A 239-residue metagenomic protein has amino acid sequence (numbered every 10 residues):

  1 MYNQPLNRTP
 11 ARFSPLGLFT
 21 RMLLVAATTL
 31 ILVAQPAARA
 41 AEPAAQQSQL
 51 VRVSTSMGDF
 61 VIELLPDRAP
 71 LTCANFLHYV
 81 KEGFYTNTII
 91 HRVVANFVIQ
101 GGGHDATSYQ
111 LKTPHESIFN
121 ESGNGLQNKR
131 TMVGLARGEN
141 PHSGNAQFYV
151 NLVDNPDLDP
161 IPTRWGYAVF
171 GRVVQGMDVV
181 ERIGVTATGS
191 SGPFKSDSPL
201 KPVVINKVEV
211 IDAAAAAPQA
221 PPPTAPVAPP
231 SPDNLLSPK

Functional and structural regions predicted by a protein language model:
Y2-N7, R21, I31-K239: Cyclophilin-like peptidyl-prolyl cis-trans isomerases
R12-T29, S198: Sec-dependent N-terminal signal peptides
